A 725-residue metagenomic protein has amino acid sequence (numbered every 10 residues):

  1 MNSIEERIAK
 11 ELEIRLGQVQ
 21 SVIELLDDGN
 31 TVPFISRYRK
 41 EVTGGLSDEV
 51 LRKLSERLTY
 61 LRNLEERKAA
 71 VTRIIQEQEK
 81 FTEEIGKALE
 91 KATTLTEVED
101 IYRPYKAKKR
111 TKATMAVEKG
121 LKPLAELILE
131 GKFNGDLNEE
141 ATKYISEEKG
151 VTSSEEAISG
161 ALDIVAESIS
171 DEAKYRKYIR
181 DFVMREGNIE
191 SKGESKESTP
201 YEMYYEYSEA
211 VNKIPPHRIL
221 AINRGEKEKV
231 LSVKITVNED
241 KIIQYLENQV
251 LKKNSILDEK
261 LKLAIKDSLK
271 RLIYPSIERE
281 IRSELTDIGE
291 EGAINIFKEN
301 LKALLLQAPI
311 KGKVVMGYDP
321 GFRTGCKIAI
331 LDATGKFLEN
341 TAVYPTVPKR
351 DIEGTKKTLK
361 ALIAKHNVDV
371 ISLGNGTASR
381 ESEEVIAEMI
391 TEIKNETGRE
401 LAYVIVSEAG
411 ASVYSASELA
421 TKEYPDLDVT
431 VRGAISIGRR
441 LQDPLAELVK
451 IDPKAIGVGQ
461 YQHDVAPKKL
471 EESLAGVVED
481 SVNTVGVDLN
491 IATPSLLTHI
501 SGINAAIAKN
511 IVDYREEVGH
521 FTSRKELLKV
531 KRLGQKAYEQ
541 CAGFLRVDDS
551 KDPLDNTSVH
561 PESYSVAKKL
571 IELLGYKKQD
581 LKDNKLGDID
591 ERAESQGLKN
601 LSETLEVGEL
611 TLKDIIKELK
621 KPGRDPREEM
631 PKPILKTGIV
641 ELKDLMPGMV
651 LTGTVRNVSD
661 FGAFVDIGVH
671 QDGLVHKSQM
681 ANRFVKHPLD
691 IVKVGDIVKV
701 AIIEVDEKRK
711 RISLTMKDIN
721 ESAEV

Functional and structural regions predicted by a protein language model:
M1-Q20, D27: Generic start-of-chain signal for non-secretory N-termini
I4, R37, E56, N63-K80 (+7 more regions): Long, highly charged, low-complexity intrinsically disordered interaction regions that mediate electrostatic DNA/RNA
R15-L16, D28-G29, L95-T96, K109 (+19 more regions): Short flexible coil/turn linkers enriched for glycine and charged/polar residues that connect secondary-structure
Y38-K40, N238, P320, A333-T334 (+10 more regions): Short, ordered loop/turn segments at secondary-structure junctions
V50-R52, Y60, L64-G317, R323-D426 (+1 more regions): Duplex nucleic acid-engaging cores and interfaces of nucleic-acid transaction enzymes
E99, G225-N238, N248-I273, I437-K468 (+2 more regions): Structured, non-catalytic alpha/beta "coupling" segments that mediate domain-domain communication and provide generic
D181-N188, Y318-F322, G376-A378, I405-V413 (+5 more regions): A glycine-rich phosphate-binding loop feature that marks nucleotide/adenosyl-phosphate handling sites
S550-K551, D555-V725: Single-stranded RNA-binding regions, centering on S1/OB-family and related RNA-binding modules
